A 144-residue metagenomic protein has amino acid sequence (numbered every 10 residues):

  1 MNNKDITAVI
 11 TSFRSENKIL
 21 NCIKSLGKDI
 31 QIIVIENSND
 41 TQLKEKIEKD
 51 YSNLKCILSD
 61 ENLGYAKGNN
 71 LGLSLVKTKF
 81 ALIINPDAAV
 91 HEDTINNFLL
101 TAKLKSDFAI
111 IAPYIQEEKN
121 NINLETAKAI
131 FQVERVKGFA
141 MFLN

Functional and structural regions predicted by a protein language model:
S12-K28: Short, well-formed alpha-helical segments that are part of the catalytic scaffolds of diverse glycosyltransferases
S25, E36-K44: A conserved acidic beta->alpha catalytic loop
I30-N39, I57-S59: Short beta-strand/loop segment that forms part of the nucleotide-sugar
S59-V76, F139: Glycine-rich, basic loop-to-helix element that forms the pyrophosphate-binding segment of sugar-nucleotide handling
A81: Short aromatic/hydrophobic "clamp" motif used to bind/position activated sugar donors
N85-A89: The conserved acidic donor/metal-binding loop of glycosyltransferases
E92-L124: Conserved donor NDP-sugar-binding/catalytic core segment of glycosyltransferases
T126-L143: A recurrent flexible, glycine/aromatic-enriched loop bordering the glycosyltransferase active site that acts as
